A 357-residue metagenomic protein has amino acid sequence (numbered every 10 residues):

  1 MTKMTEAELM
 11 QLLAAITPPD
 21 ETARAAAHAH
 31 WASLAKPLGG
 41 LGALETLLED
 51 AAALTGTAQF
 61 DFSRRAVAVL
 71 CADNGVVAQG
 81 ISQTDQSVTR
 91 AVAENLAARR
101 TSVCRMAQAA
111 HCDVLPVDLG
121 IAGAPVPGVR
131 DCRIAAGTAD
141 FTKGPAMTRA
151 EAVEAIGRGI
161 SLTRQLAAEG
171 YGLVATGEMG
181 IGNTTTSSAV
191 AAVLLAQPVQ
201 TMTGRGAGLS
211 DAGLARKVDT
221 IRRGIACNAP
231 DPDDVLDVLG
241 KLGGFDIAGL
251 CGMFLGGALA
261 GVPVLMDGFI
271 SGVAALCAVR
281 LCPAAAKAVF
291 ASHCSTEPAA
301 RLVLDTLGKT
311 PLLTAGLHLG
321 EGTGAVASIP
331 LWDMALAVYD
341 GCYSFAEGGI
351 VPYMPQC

Functional and structural regions predicted by a protein language model:
T2-C357: N-terminal loops that bind phosphate or other acidic moieties and the adjacent beta-alpha structural core
